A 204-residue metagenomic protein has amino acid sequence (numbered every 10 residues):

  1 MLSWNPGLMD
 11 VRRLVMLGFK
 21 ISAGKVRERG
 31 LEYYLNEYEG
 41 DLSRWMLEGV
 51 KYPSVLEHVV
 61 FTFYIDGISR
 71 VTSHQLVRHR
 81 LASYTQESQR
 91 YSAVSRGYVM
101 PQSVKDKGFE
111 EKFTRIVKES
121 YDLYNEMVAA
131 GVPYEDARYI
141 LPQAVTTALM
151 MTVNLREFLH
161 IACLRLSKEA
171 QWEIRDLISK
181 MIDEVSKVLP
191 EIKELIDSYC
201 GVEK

Functional and structural regions predicted by a protein language model:
M1-K204: Family-specific signature for flavin-dependent thymidylate synthase
